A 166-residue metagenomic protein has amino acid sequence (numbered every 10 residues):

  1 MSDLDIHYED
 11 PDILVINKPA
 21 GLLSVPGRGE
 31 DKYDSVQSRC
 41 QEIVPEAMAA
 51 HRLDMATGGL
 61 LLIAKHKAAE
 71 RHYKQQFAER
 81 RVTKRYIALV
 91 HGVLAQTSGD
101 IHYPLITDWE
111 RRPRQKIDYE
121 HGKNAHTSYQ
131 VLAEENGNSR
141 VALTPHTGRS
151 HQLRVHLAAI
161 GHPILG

Functional and structural regions predicted by a protein language model:
M1-G166: RNA pseudouridine synthases
